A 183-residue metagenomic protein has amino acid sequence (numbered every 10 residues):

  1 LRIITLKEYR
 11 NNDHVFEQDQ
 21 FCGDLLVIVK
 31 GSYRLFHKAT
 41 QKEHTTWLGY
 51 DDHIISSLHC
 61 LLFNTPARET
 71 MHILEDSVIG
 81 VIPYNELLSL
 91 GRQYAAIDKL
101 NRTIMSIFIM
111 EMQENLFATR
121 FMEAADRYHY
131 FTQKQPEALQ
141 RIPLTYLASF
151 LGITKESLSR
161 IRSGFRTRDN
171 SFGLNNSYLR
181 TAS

Functional and structural regions predicted by a protein language model:
L1-L26, K30: Regulatory nucleotide-sensing modules
L1-R2, R102, D126-H129: Short, well-structured alpha-helical segments
T5, S32-H37, V78-I79: Short beta-strand segments in beta-sandwich/barrel cores
D13-F16, H59, R68-E69, S89-Q93 (+2 more regions): Short helix-to-loop capping/linker segments positioned immediately adjacent to catalytic or ligand/cofactor-binding
H44-T103: Cyclic-nucleotide recognition modules
E86-L87, A96-I97, N101-R102, F108-M112 (+6 more regions): Alpha-helical bundle regulatory/interaction domains
M122-S183: Phosphate-/nucleic-acid-contacting segments
